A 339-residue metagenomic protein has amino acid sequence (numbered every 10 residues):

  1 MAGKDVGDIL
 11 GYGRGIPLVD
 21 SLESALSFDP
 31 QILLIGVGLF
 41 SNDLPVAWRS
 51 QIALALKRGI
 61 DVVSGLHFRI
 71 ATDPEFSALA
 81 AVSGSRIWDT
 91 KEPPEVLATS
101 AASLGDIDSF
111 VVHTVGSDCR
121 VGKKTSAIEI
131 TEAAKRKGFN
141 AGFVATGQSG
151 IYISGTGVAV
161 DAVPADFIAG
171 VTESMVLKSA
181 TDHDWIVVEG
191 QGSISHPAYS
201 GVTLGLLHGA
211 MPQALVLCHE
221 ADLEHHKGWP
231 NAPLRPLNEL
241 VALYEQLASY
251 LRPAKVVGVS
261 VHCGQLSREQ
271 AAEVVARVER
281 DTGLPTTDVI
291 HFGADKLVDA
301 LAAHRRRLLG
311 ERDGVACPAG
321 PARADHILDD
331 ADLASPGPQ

Functional and structural regions predicted by a protein language model:
M1-P17, G150-D161: N-terminal beta-loop-helix "entrance" segment that forms/cooperates in small-molecule cofactor or anionic ligand
I9-L26, L44-W48: Glycine-rich, highly charged phosphate/nucleotide-binding loops
A55-R69: ADP-ribose/adenylate-binding Rossmann-like module
H67-S77, W88-V96, A102-L104, A165-W185 (+1 more regions): Conserved catalytic-core segment of NTP-binding enzymes
T99-K137, A141: Walker A (P-loop) phosphate-binding motif
T131-D166: N-terminal phosphate/diphosphate-binding loop that engages ATP/GTP or pyrophosphate donors across diverse enzyme folds
A316-A324, A331-P336: Short linear motifs in low-complexity or flexible loops
